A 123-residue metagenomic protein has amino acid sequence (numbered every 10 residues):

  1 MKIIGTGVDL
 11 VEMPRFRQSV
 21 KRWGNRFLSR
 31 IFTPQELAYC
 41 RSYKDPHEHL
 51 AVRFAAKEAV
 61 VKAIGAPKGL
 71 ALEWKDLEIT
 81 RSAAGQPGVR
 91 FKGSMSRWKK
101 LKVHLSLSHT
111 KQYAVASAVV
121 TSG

Functional and structural regions predicted by a protein language model:
M1-G123: Core catalytic alpha/beta fold that binds nucleotide/phospho-ligands
